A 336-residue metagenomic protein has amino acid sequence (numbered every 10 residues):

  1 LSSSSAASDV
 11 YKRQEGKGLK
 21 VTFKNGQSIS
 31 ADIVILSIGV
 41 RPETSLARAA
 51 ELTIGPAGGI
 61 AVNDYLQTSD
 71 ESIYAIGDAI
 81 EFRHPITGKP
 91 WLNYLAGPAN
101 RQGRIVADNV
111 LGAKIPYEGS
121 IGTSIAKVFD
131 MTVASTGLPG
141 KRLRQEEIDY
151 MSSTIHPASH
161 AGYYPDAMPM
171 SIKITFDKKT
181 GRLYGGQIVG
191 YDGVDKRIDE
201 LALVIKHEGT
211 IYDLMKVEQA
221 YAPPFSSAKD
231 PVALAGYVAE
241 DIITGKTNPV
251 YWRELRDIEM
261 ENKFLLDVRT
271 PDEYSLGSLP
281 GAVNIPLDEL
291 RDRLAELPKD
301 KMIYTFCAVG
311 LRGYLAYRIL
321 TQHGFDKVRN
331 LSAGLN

Functional and structural regions predicted by a protein language model:
L1-Y11: Single conserved hydrophobic/aromatic residue that forms the stacking wall/gate of nucleotide- or nucleobase-binding
K12-K17: Feature captures the FAD/FMN-dependent oxidoreductase FAD-binding
K20-T22, Q27-I105, V204: FAD-site-proximal beta/loop scaffold in flavoenzymes
L36, G55, A75, L266-D267 (+2 more regions): Redox-cofactor binding/interface segments in oxidoreductases and associated redox assembly factors
V40, E81, T180, T270 (+1 more regions): Short, glycine/acidic-enriched loop or turn micro-motifs at the edges of active sites
A79-D192, P223, S227, P231-D257 (+1 more regions): Mid-to-C-terminal Rossmann-like scaffold of FAD/NAD(P)H-dependent oxidoreductases
D192-I211: A short, polar/charged loop-to-alpha-helix boundary motif
Y212-P223, S227-F264, P271-Y304, A308-N336: Rhodanese-like catalytic fold shared by cysteine-dependent sulfurtransferases and DSP/PTP-type phosphatases
